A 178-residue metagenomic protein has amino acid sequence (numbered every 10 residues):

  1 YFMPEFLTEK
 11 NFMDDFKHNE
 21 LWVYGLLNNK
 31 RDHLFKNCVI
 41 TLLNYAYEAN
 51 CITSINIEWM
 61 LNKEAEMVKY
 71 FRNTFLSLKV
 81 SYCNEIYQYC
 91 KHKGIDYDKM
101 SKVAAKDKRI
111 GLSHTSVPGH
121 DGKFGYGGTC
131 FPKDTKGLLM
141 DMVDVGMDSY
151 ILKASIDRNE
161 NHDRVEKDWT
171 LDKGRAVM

Functional and structural regions predicted by a protein language model:
Y1-M178: Structural/interface elements that position substrates and couple domains in central-metabolism enzymes
